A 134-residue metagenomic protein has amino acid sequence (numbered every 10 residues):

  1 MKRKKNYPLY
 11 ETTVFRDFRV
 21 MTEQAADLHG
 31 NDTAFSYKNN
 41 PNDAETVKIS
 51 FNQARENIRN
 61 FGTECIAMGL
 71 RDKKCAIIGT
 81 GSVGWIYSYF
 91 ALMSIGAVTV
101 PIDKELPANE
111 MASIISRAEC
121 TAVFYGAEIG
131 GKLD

Functional and structural regions predicted by a protein language model:
M1-V20, K38: Flexible, non-catalytic linker and terminal segments flanking ANL/adenylate-forming cores
L9, T46-I49, V98: Acidic/glycine-enriched edge-of-secondary-structure segments
Y10-V14, Q53, V100-I102: Short, flexible loop segments at the rims of nucleotide/cofactor-binding pockets, characterized by
V14, A34-F90, P107-A112, S116: Conserved AMP-binding/adenylate-forming core of the ANL superfamily
R19, R55-I58, G126, G130: Hydrophobic face of alpha-helices
T22, Y87-S88, L133: Aromatic/hydrophobic pocket-lining residues that form π-stacking "cages" and hydrophobic walls in ligand
Q24-N31: Flexible acidic/glycine-rich loop/turn elements at helix↔coil and beta-strand↔loop transitions within catalytic cores
S94-D134: Structural core segment of the AMP-binding/adenylate-forming
